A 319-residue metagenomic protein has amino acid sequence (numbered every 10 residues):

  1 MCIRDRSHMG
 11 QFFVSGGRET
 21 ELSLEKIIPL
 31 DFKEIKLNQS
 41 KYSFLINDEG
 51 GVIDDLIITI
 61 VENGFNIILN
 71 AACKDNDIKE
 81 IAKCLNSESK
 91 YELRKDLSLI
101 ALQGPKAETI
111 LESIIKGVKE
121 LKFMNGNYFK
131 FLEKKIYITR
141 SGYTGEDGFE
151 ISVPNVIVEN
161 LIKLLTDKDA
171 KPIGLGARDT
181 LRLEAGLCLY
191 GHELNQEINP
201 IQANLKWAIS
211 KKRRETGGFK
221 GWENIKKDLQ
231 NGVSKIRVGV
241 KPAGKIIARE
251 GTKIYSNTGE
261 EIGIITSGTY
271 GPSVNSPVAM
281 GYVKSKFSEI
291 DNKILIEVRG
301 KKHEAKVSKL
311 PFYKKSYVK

Functional and structural regions predicted by a protein language model:
M1-I3: Short, small-residue-biased leader/transition segments that mark boundaries at the very start of proteins
D5, D55, E150: Acidic active-site catalytic centers that drive phospho-/nucleotidyl reactions and related ester hydrolyses
R6-G17, I58-N66: N-terminal glycine-rich flavin-associated loop
R6-H8, N38-Q39, G51-V52, A248 (+1 more regions): Short, basic and Ser/Thr-rich N-terminal targeting/leader segments
Q11-E19, K241-A248: Short, surface-exposed ligand-recognition loops at beta-strand->loop->(often short) alpha-helix junctions that present
V14, E34-K36, L45-G51, L56-V61 (+2 more regions): Short, charge-rich binding segments
R18-V52, P105-K134: Internal amphipathic helical hairpin motif
I60-K319: Conserved, structured C-terminal
